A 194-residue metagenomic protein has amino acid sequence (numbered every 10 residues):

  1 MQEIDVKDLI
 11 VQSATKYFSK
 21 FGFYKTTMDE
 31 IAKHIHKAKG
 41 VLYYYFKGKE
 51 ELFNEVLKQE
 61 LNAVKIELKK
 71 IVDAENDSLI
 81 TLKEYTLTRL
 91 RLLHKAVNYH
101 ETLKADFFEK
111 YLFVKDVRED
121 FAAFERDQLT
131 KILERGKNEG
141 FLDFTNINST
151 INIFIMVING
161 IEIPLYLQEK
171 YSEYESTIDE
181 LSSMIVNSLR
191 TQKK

Functional and structural regions predicted by a protein language model:
M1-D5, K193-K194: N-terminal intrinsically disordered/low-complexity leader segments
D5, L9, S13, Y17-E51 (+1 more regions): Helix-turn-helix
V11, F53, L57, L61 (+2 more regions): Amphipathic, non-transmembrane alpha-helical scaffold segments
K49, E60, V64, Y85-R89 (+3 more regions): Hydrophobic/aromatic residues within well-ordered alpha-helical segments
E55, Q59, K69-K95, I151-F154: Hydrophobic alpha-helical connector segments
L90-T130, N138: Short secondary-structure transition hinges
R91, D127-N138, I155-V157, I163-K194: C-terminal peripheral helix-coil segments that are non-catalytic and often amphipathic
D143, I147-I151, L181: Membrane-interface starts of transmembrane alpha-helices
